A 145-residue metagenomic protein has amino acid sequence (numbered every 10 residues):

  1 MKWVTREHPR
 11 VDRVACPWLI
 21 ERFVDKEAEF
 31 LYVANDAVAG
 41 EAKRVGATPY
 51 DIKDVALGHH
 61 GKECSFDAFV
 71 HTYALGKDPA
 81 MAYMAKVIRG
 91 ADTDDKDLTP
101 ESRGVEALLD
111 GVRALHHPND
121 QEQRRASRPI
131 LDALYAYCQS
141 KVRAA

Functional and structural regions predicted by a protein language model:
M1-R13, A56, A91, D95 (+2 more regions): Short, charged/polar micro-motifs that form catalytic or ligand-binding hotspots
K2-R6, R13-A74, M81: Conserved, aromatic- and glycine-enriched, well-ordered alpha/beta core segments that occur as contiguous structural
T72-A145: A charged, amphipathic interaction segment
